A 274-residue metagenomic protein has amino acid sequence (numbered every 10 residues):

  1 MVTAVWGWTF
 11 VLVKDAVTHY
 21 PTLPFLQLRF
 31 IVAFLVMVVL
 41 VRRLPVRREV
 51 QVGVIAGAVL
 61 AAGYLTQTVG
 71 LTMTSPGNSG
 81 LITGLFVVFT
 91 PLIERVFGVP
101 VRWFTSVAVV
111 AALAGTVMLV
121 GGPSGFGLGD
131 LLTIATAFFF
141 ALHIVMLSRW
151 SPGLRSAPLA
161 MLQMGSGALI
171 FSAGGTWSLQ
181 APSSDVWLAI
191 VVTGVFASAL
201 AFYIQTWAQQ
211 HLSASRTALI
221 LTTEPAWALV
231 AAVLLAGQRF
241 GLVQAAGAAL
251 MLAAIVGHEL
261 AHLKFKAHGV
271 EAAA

Functional and structural regions predicted by a protein language model:
T3-A33, V69, S75-N78, F139-S166 (+1 more regions): Juxtamembrane helix-loop-helix junctions in multi-pass membrane proteins
A4-G7, V11, V38, G57 (+9 more regions): Hydrophobic/small/kink-forming positions within alpha-helical transmembrane segments of polytopic membrane proteins
V5-F10, V38-T83, A111, T116-L119 (+1 more regions): Specific transmembrane alpha-helical segments of multi-pass solute transporters/efflux pumps, especially DMT/EamA
V11, A33-M37, T90-L92, P123-L179 (+3 more regions): Transmembrane alpha-helical segments that form core, pore/gating elements of small-molecule transporters/exporters
H19-L23, Q27, P45-Q51, S106 (+3 more regions): Juxtamembrane helix-entry segments on the extracytoplasmic side of multipass membrane proteins
L26-L28, L65, S79-L85, M146-A168 (+1 more regions): Helix-helix packing/entry segments at the starts of transmembrane helices
L28-F30, V186-L188, T222-A274: C-terminal-most transmembrane helix of multi-pass membrane proteins
M37, V54, L60, L85 (+6 more regions): Hydrophobic transmembrane alpha-helices of multi-pass small-molecule transport proteins
